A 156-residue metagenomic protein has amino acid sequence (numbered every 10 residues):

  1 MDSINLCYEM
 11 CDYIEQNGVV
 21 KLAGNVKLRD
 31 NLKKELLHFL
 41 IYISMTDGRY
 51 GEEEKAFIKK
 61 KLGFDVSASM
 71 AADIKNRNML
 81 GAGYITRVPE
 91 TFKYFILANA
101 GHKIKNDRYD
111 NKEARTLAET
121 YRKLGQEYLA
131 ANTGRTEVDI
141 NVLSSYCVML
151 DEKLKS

Functional and structural regions predicted by a protein language model:
M1-S156: Small-residue-enriched hydrophobic alpha-helices in membranes
